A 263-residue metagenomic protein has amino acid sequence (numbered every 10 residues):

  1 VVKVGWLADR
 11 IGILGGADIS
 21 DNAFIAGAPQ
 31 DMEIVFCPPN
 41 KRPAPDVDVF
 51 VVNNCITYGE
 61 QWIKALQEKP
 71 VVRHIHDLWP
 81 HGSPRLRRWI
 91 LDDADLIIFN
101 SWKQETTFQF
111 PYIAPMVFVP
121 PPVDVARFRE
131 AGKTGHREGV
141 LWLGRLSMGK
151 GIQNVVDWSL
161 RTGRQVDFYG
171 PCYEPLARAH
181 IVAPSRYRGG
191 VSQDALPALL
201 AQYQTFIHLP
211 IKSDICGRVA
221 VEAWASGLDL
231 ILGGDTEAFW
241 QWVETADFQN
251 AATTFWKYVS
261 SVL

Functional and structural regions predicted by a protein language model:
V1-T57, Q61, D235-E237, F248-Q249 (+1 more regions): N-terminal pre-catalytic "stem/leader" segment of glycosyltransferase-like enzymes
V35-T106: Extended catalytic core of nucleotide-activated donor transferases of GT-like folds
P39-N40, C172-E174, S185-L200: Conserved active-site histidine-acidic residue motif and adjacent donor-binding/catalytic loop of glycosyltransferases
H81-R85, F118-R137, R178-A179: Acidic anion/phosphate-binding donor-loop and adjacent secondary structure in glycosyltransferase catalytic cores
D95-R129: Donor nucleotide-sugar binding/catalytic pocket of nucleotide-sugar-dependent glycosyltransferases
G132-K150, V156-R161, D167: Conserved donor-binding/catalytic core segment of Leloir-type glycosyltransferases
Q165-R178: Glycosyltransferase donor-sugar binding loop
A201-I215, L228: Acidic donor-binding loop of glycosyltransferase active sites
